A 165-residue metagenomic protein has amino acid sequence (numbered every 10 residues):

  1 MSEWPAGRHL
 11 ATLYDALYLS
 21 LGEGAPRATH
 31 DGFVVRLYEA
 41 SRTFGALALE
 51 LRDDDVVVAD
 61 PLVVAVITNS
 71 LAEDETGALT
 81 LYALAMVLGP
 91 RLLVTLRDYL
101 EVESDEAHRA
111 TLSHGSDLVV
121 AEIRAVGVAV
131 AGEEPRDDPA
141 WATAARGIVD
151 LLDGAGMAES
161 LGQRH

Functional and structural regions predicted by a protein language model:
M1-E23: Short, extreme N-terminal leader segments that mark the start of a protein/domain
M1-H9, D60-M86, L151-A155: Acidic/His metal-coordination segments adjacent to aromatic residues that form catalytic metal sites in metalloenzymes
R8-A11, D15, V35-L49, M86-V94 (+3 more regions): Generic structural signal for well-ordered, non-transmembrane alpha-helical segments in soluble/cytosolic regions
A16-E39, R91-H108: Helix-loop segments that flank and shape redox-cofactor active sites
S20-G24, L47-E50, D54, T95-V102 (+2 more regions): Amphipathic, soluble alpha-helical interaction motifs
G32-T68: Conserved alpha-helical segments that form or flank metal/cofactor-binding pockets of metalloenzymes
P90, P135-H165: Extended, helix-rich structural scaffolds rather than catalytic motifs
R97-D138: A contiguous pocket-lining binding segment that forms or flanks enzyme active sites
